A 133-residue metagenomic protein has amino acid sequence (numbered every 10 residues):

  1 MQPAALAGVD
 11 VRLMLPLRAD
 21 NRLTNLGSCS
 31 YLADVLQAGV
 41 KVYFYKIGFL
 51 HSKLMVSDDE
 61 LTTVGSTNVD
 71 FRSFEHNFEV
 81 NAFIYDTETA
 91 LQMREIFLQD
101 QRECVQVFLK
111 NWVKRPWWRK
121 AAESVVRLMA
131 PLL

Functional and structural regions predicted by a protein language model:
M1-L133: PLD/PLD-like phosphodiesterase catalytic module centered on the HKD motif
